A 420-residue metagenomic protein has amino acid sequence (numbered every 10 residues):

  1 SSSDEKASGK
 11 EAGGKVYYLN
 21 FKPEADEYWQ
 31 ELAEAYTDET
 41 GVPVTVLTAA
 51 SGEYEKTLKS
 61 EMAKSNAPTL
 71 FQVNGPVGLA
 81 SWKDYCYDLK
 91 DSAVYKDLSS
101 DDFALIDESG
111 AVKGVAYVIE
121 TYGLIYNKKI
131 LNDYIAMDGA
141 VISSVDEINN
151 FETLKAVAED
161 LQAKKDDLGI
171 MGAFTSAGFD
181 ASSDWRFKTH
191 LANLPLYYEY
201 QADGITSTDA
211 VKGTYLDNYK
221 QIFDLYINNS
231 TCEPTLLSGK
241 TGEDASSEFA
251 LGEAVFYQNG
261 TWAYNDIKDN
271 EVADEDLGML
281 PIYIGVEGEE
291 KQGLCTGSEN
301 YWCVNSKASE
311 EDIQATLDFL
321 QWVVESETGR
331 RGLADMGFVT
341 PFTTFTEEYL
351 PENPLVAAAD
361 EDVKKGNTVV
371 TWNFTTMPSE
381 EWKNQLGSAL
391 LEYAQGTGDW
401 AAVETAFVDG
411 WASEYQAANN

Functional and structural regions predicted by a protein language model:
S1-V16, D38-E39, A93, D409-N420: Short, low-complexity disordered leader/linker segments with a strong preference for bacterial N-terminal type II
A35-D101, K113-G114, K129-A140, E248 (+1 more regions): Extracytoplasmic "Venus flytrap"/periplasmic binding protein-like
E39, P43, K64, N270-G337: Extracytoplasmic/periplasmic substrate-recognition and gating elements
N74-N132, R186, D276-Y283, E352-P354 (+1 more regions): Hinge/lid segment of periplasmic solute-binding proteins
K90-A104, S143-E147, G178-A181, L196-Q221 (+4 more regions): Short, solvent-exposed loop/beta-turn-alpha elements that line the ligand-binding surface or hinge of extracytoplasmic
K113-Y117, Y122, E152-T208, A254: Extracytoplasmic/periplasmic solute-binding protein
A158-E159, D203-G239: Glycine-centered hinge/linker elements that transmit conformational signals in sensory and ligand-binding systems
G329-R330, T340-P351, E361-N420: Conserved C-terminal helix/tail region of periplasmic/extracytoplasmic solute-binding proteins
